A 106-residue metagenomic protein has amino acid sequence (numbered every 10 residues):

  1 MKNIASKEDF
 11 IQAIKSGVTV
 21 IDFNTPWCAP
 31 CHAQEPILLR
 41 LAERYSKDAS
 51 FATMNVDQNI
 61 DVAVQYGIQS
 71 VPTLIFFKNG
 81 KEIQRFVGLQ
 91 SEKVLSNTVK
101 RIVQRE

Functional and structural regions predicted by a protein language model:
M1-Q12: N-terminal "domain-start" segment that seeds a small globular fold
I14-N24: Short active-site neighborhood of thiol/selenol oxidoreductases, capturing the structured segment around
V20-I21, F51, L74: Hydrophobic beta-strand anchors of alpha/beta hydrolase catalytic cores
C28-C31, L74: The canonical Cys-X-X-Cys-His
H32-Y45: Typically the conserved alpha-helix immediately C-terminal to a functionally engaged Cys/Sec in thioredoxin-like
N55-D57: Conserved acidic residues
I60, Y66-I75: Structural micro-motif
K78-E106: Non-catalytic, surface beta->alpha helical segment in thiol-disulfide oxidoreductase systems
